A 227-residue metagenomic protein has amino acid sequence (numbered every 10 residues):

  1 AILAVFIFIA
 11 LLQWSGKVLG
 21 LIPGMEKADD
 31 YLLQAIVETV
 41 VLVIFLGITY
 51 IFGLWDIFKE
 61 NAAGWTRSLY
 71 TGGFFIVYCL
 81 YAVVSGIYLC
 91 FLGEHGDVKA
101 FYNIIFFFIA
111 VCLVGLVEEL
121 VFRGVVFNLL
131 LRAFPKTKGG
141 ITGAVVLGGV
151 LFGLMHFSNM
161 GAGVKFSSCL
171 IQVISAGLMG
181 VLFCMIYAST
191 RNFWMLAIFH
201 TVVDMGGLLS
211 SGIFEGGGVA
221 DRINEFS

Functional and structural regions predicted by a protein language model:
I2-F52, W65-C79, I105-F106, A110 (+1 more regions): Alpha-helical transmembrane segments in multi-pass membrane proteins
M25-L32, H95-F106, K165-I174: Non-cytosolic membrane-interface motifs at loop->transmembrane helix junctions
Y50-I57, L80-H95: Transmembrane alpha-helix boundary signature
A62-G64, H95-I105, F134-G139: Helix-boundary and loop/linker segments of multi-pass membrane transporters
L120-L147, A188-N192: Membrane-interface helix/loop boundary segments of multi-pass membrane proteins
L129, Q172-M185: Hydrophobic alpha-helical segments embedded in the membrane of multi-pass proteins
A144-L151, W194-G207: Central hydrophobic cores of alpha-helical transmembrane segments in multi-pass integral membrane proteins
T201-S227: C-terminal membrane module of polytopic membrane proteins
